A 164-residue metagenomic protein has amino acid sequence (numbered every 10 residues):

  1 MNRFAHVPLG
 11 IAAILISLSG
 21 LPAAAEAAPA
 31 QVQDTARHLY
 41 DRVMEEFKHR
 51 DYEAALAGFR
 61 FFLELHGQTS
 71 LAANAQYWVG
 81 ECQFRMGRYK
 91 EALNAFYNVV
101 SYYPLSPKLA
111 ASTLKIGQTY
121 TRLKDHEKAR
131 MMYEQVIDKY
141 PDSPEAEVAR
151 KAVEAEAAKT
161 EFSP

Functional and structural regions predicted by a protein language model:
M1-A5, L21-P164: Acidic, polar-rich low-complexity tracts and alpha-helical solenoid repeat scaffolds
G10-S19: Bacterial N-terminal signal peptides
